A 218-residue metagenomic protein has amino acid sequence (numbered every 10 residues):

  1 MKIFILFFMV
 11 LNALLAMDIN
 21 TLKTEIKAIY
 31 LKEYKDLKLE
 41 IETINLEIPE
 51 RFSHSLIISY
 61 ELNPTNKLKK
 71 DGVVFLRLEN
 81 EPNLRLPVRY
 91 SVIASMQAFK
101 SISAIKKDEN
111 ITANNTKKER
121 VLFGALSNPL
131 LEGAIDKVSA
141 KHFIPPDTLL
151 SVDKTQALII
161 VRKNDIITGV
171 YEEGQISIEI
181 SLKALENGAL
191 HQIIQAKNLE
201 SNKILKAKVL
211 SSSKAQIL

Functional and structural regions predicted by a protein language model:
M1-K2, D18: N-terminal hydrophobic targeting signals that begin at the initiator methionine
I3-A13: Sec-dependent N-terminal signal peptides
A16-L218: Mature, extracytoplasmic segments of signal peptide-bearing proteins
